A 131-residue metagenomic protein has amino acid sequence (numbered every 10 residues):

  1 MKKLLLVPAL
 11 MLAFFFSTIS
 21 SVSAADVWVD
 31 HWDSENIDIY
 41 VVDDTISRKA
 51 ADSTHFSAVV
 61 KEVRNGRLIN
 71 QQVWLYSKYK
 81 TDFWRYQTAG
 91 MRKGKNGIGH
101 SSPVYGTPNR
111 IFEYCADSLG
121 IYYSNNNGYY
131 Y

Functional and structural regions predicted by a protein language model:
M1-L4: Positively charged n-region of N-terminal signal peptides that target proteins for export
L10-L12, D52: N-terminal leader/targeting signatures
L12-V22: C-terminal segment of classical bacterial N-terminal signal peptides
S21-Q72, K78-Y131: N-terminal secretory-pathway/extracellular module detecting exported/lumenal segments and adjacent signal-anchor/first
